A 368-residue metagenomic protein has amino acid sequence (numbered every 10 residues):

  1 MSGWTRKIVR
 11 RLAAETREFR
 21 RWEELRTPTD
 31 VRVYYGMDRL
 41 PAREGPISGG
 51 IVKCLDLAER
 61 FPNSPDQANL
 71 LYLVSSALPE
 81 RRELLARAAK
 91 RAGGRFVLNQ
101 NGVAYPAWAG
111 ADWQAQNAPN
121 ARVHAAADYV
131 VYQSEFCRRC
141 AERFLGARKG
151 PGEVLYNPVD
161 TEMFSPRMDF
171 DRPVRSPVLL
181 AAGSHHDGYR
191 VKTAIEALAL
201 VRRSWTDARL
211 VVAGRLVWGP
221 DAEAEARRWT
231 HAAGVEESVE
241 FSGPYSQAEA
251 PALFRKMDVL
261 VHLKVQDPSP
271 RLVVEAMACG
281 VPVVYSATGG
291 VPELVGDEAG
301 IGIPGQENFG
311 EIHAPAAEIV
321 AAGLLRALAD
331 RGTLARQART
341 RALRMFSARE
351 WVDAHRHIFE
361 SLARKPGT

Functional and structural regions predicted by a protein language model:
F136, P158: Carbohydrate-associated surface elements
D171-Y189, I195-R202, V211-A213: Conserved donor-binding/catalytic core segment of Leloir-type glycosyltransferases
R209-R227: Glycosyltransferase donor-sugar binding loop
E223-Y245: Nucleotide-activated donor-binding/catalytic signature segment of Leloir-type glycosyltransferases, i.e., the conserved
P244-Y245, A252-M257, H355: Short alpha-helical donor nucleotide-sugar binding micro-motif in glycosyltransferases
V265: Aromatic "clamp/platform" in nucleotide-sugar-dependent glycosyltransferases that forms part of the donor/acceptor
P292-R326: Change "using UDP/GDP/dTDP sugars" to "using nucleotide sugars
P315, I319, A329-E360: A charged, aromatic-enriched C-terminal amphipathic alpha-helix characteristic of glycosyltransferases across folds
